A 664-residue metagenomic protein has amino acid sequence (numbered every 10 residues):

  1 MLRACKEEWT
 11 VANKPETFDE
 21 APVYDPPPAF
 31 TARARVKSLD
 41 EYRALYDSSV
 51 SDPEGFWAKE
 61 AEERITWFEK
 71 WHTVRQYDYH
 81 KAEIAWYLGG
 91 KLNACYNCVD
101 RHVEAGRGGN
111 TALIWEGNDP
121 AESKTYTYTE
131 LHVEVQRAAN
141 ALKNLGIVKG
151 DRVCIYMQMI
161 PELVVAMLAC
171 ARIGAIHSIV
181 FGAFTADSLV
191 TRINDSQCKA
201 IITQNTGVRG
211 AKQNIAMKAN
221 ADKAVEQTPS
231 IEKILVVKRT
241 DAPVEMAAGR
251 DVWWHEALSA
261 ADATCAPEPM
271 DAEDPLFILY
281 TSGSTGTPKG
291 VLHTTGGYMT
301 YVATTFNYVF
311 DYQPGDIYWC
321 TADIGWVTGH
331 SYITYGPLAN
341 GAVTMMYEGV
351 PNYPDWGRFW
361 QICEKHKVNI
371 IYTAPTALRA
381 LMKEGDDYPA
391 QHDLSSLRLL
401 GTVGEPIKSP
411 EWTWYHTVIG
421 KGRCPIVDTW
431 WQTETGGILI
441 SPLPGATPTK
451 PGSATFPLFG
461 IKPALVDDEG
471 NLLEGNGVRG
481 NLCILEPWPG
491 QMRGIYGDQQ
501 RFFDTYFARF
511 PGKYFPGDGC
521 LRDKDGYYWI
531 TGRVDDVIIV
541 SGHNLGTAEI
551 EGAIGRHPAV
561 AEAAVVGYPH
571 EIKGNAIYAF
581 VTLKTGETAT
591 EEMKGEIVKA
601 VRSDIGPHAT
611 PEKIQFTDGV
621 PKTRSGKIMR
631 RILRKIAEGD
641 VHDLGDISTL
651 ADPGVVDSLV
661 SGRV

Functional and structural regions predicted by a protein language model:
C95, L113-L168, T185-V190, M246 (+2 more regions): Conserved AMP-binding/adenylate-forming core of the ANL superfamily
G109-T111, I234-V237, A247-Y280, T287 (+2 more regions): Conserved pre-ATP/AMP-binding loop-to-beta segment of ANL
V135-Q136, S259, V291-D311: Conserved structural elements of the adenylate-forming
L168, R172-E256, A374-P375: Structural core segment of the AMP-binding/adenylate-forming
V180-N205, A221, E364, I371 (+9 more regions): AMP-binding/adenylate-forming catalytic core of the ANL superfamily
M299-I317, V327-N369, K383-E384: Conserved AMP-binding/adenylation subdomain of ANL enzymes
Y335, A342, N369-T373, M382-T449 (+2 more regions): Gly/Ser/Thr-rich phosphate-binding loop
F456-G460, N471-Y506, L545-T547, D640-V641: Conserved ATP/PPi-binding loop(s) of AMP-dependent carboxylate-activating enzymes
